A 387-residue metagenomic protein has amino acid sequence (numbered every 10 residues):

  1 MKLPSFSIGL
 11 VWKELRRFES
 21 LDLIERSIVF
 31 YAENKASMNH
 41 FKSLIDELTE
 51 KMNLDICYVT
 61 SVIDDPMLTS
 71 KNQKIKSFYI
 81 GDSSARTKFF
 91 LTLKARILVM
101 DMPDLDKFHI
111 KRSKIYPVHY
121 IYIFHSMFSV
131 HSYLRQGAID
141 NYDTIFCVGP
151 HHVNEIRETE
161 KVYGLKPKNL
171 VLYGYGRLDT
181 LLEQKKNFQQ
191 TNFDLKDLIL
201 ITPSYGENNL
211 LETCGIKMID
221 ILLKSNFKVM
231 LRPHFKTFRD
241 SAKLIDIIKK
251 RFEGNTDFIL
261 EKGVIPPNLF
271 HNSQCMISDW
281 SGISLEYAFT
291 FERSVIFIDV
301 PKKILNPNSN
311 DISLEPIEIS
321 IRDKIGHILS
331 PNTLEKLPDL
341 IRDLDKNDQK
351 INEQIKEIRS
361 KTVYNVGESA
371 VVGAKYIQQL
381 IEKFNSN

Functional and structural regions predicted by a protein language model:
M1-S27, N34: Membrane-proximal basic amphipathic "stem/tether" segments
K2-K13, A138-L211, F235-F238, N352: A nucleotide-sugar donor-handling region in carbohydrate enzymes
V29-L182: Active-site and donor-binding regions of nucleotide-sugar-utilizing enzymes
N39-N53, L170, G176-K249, P331-L334 (+3 more regions): Conserved catalytic-core segment of nucleotide-activated headgroup transferases in glycan assembly
S77-S83, F258-K262, I325-T333: Short acidic-hydrophobic, aromatic-tinged amphipathic segments that line or gate anion-handling sites
D82-R86, A242-L285: Donor nucleotide-activated moiety binding/catalytic core segment of transferases that use nucleotide-activated donors
I139, P167, G282-K361: Catalytic binding pocket for nucleotide-activated donors in carbohydrate/polymer assembly enzymes
V366-N387: C-terminal alpha-helical cap of glycosyltransferases
